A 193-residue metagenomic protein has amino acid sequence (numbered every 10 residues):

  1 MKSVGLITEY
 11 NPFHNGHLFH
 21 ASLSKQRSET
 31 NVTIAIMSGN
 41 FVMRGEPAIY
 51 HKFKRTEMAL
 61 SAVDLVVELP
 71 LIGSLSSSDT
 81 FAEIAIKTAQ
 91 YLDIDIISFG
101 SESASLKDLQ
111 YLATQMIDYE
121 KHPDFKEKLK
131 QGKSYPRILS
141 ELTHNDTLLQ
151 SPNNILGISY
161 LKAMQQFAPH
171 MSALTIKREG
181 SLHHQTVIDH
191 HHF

Functional and structural regions predicted by a protein language model:
M1-R55: N-terminal catalytic cores of NTP/NDP-binding nucleotidyl/phosphoryl-transfer enzymes
H14, A59, L161: Divalent metal-coordination and catalytic microenvironments
K25-Q26, L60, I86-Q90: Non-catalytic positions within long, well-ordered alpha-helices that form the structural scaffold/packing of enzyme
R27-N31, V63, I94: Short, high-confidence coil segments that cap the C-terminus of an alpha-helix and link into the following beta-strand
E57-L71: A glycine-rich helix N-cap at a beta->alpha junction
L69-F193: Active-site cores that bind ATP or allylic diphosphates and position pyrophosphate for catalysis
